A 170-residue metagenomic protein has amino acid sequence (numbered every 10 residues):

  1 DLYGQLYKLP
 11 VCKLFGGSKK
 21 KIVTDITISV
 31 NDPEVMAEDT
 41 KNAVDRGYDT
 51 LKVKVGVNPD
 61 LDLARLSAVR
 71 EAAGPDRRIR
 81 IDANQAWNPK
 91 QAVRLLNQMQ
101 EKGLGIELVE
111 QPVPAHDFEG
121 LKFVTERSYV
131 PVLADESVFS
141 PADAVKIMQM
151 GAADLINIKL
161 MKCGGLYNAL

Functional and structural regions predicted by a protein language model:
D1-L6: Metal- or metallocofactor-binding catalytic centers and their adjacent structured scaffolds across diverse enzyme
L14: Residues that scaffold the ATP/ADP-binding catalytic core of kinase and kinase-like folds
G17-I22: Short, conserved phosphate-binding/catalytic loop or strand-edge motifs used in phosphoryl-/nucleotidyl-transfer
D25: Metal-cofactor-binding active-site regions of metalloenzymes
I28-A37, N42, P59, L63: Active-site beta->alpha loop and helix N-cap motifs at the rims of alpha/beta catalytic domains
N42-K54: Catalytic domains of carbohydrate-active enzymes, especially glycoside hydrolases
V53-L170: Catalytic core of soluble alpha/beta enzymes
